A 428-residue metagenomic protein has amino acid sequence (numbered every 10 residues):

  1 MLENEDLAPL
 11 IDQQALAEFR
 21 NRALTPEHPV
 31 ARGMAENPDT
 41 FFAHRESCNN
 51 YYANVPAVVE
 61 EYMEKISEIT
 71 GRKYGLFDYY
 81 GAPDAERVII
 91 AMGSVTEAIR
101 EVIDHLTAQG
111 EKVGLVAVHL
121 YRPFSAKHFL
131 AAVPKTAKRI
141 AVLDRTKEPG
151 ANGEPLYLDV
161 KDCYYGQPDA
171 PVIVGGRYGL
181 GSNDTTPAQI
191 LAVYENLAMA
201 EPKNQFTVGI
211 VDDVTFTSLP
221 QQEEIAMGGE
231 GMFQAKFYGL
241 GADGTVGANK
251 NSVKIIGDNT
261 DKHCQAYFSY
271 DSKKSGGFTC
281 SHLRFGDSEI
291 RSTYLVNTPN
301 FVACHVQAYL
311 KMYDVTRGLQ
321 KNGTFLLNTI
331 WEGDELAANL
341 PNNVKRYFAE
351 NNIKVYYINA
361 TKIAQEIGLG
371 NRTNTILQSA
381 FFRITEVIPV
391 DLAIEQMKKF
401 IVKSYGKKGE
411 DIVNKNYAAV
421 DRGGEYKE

Functional and structural regions predicted by a protein language model:
M1-D78: Conformationally flexible catalytic loops at phosphate/diphosphate-handling active centers
L2-E5, D159-C163, N251-T260: A glycine- and small-aliphatic-rich helix-loop capping segment at beta-alpha/alpha-beta transitions that lines
P29-D39, V160-V172, T217-I225, L310-K321 (+2 more regions): Short secondary-structure transition/capping segments
T40, H44-S47, G176, V402-Y405: Active-site-proximal beta-alpha loop/turn segments in soluble metabolic enzymes
N50, G181-Q234, V413-E428: Flexible inter-domain linker/hinge segments
V55-Y121, V214-P299: Non-catalytic terminal/interface segments that mediate subunit docking, oligomerization, and allosteric communication
E60-G209, H282-R284, P299-F301, T324-K354 (+2 more regions): Thiamine diphosphate
P123-F124, R139, L143-E154, G229-G241 (+1 more regions): Active-site cofactor/cluster-binding pocket
